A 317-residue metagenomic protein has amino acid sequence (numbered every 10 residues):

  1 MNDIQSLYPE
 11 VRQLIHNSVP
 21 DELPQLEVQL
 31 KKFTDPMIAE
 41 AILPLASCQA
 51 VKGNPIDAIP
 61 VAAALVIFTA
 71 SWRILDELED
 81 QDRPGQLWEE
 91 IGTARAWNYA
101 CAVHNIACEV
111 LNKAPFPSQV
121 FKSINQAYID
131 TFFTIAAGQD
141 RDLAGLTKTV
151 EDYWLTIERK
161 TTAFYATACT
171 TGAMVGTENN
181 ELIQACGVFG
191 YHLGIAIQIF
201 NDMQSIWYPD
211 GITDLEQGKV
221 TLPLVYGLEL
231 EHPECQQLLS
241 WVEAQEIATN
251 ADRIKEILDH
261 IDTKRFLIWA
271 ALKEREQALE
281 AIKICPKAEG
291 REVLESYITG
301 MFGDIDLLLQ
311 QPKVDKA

Functional and structural regions predicted by a protein language model:
M1-E89, D142-G145, R275, L294-A317: Conserved N-terminal diphosphate/IPP-binding helix and adjacent helical/loop segment of trans-prenyltransferase domains
D35, R95, Y99, V120 (+5 more regions): Short, contiguous, pocket-lining structural segments that sit at or immediately flank catalytic/ligand-binding sites
I42, P55-I67, W97, S123-A127 (+2 more regions): Alpha-helical scaffolds flanking conserved acidic
A50-N54, E109-N125, D142-T156, T170-C186 (+2 more regions): Inter-helical turn/loop segments and adjacent helix faces that build the functional surface of alpha-helical bundle
A62-A64, S71, A100, A107-E109 (+5 more regions): Small-residue hotspots
R73-I91, I106-C108, F133-G145, Y165-E178 (+2 more regions): Acidic, Mg2+-coordinating active-site segments of isoprenoid diphosphate-utilizing enzymes
E89, A94-A102, I106-K113: A generic, well-ordered mixed alpha/beta core segment in the N-terminal half of proteins
L111-I129, L238-E243, I247, K264: Transmembrane helix-loop-helix
